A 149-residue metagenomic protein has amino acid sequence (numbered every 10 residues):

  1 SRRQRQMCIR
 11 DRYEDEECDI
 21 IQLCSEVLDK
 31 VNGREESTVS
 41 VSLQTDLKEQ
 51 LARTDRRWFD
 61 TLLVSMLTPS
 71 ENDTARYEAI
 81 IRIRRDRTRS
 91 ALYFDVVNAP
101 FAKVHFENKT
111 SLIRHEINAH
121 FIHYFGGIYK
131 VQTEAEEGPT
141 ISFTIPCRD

Functional and structural regions predicted by a protein language model:
S1-D11: Single conserved hydrophobic/aromatic residue that forms the stacking wall/gate of nucleotide- or nucleobase-binding
R10-Y13, L51-T54: Conserved micro-motifs of the catalytic ATP-binding
E14-D29: A conserved beta-strand-to-alpha-helix junction within the catalytic ATP-binding
E16-C18, T38-Q50: Conserved catalytic submotifs in the C-terminal HATPase_c
F59-D60: A residue-level detector for a conserved hydrophobic packing site within the catalytic ATP-binding domain
I81, G126-T133: Glycine-rich ATP-binding loops of the HATPase_c
S90-E116: Glycine-rich/acidic phosphate-handling loop/turn and adjacent ATP-lid/helix of nucleotide-binding kinase/ATPase domains
I117-G126: Conserved glycine-/histidine-rich ATP-lid loop and adjacent helix of the Bergerat-fold HATPase_c
